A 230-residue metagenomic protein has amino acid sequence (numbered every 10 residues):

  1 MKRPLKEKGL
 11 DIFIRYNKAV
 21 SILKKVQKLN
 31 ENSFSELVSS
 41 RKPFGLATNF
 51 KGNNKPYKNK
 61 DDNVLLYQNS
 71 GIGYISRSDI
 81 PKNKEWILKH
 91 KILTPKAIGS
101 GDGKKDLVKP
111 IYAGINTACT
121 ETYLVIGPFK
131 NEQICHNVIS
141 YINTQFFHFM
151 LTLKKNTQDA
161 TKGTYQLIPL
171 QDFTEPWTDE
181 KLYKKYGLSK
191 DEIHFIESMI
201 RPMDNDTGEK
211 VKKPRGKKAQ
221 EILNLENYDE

Functional and structural regions predicted by a protein language model:
M1-T120, G127-F195: C-terminal substrate-recognition regions of SAM-dependent nucleic acid methyltransferases
S198: Phosphate-coordinating loops and pocket residues in cytosolic domains that bind phosphorylated ligands
R201-P202: C-terminal helical/tail subdomains of lipid-metabolizing enzymes
N205, A219-I222: Acidic, carboxylate-rich catalytic segments that either coordinate divalent cations
G208-K210: Eukaryote-specific, cytoplasm-facing alpha-helical/coiled-coil scaffolding segments in long proteins
K212-K218: Arg/Lys-rich low-complexity patches in intrinsically disordered regions that function as generic
P214, N224-E230: Charge-rich, low-complexity intrinsically disordered and helical linker regions
